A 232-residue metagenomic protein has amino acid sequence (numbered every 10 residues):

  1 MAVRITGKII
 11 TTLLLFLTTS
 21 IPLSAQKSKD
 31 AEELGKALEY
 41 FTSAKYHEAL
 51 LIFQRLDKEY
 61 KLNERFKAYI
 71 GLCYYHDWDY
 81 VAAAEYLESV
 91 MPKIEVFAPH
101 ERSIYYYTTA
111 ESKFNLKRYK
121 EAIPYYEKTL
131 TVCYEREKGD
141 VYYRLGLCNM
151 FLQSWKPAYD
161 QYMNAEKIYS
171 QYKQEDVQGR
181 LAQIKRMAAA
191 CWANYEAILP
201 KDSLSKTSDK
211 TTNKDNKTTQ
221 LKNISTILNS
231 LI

Functional and structural regions predicted by a protein language model:
A31-R55: Alpha-helical segment of the N-proximal tetratricopeptide repeat
P92, W155-K173, R186-A189: TPR/TPR-like (Sel1-like) alpha-helical repeat modules
